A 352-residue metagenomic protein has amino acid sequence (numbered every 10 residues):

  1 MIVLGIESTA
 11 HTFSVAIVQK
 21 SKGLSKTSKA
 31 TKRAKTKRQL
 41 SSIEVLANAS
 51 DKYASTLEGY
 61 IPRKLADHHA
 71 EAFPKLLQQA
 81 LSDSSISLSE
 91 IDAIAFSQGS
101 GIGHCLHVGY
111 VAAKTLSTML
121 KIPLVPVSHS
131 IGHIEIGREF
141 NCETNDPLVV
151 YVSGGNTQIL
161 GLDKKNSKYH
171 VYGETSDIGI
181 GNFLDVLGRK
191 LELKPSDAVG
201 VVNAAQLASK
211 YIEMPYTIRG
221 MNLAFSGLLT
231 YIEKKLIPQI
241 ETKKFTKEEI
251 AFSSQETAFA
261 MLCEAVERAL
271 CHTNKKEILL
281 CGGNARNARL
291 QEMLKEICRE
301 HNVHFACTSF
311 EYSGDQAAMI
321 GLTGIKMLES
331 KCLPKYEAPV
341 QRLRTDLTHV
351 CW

Functional and structural regions predicted by a protein language model:
I2-S100, H129: N-terminal beta-alpha supersecondary unit
I2-T12, A16-Q19, R33, S41 (+6 more regions): A short helix-loop
S87, N203-I278, N284-E296, H301 (+2 more regions): A contiguous, well-structured pocket-lining segment that forms one wall/lid of small-molecule binding clefts in soluble
E90, A112-I131: Nucleotide and nucleotide-moiety/phosphate-recognizing core
F96-L120, A288-E296: Short Gly/Thr/Asp-enriched flexible loops that form oxyanion-binding sites at enzyme active sites
I122, P126-L148, L322-T323: Conserved phosphate-binding catalytic cores of ATP/NTP-utilizing and phosphoryl-transfer enzymes
P126-V127, I278, K295-I320, L333: Conserved phosphate-binding/catalytic loops in two-lobed NTP-binding clefts
E135, T308-T348: Glycine-rich phosphate-binding/hydrolytic loop that grips phosphoryl groups
